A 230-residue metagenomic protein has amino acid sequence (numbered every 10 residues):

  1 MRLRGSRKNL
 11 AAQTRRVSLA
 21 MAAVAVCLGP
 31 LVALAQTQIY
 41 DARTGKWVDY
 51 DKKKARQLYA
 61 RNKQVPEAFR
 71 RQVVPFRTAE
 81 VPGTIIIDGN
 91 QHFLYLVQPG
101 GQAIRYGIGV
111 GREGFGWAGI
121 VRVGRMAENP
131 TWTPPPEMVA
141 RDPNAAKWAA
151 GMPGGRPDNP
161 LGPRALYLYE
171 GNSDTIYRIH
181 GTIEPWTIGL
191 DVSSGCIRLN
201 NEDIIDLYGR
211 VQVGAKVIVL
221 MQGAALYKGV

Functional and structural regions predicted by a protein language model:
R2-V230: N-terminal pre-domains immediately preceding structured catalytic cores
